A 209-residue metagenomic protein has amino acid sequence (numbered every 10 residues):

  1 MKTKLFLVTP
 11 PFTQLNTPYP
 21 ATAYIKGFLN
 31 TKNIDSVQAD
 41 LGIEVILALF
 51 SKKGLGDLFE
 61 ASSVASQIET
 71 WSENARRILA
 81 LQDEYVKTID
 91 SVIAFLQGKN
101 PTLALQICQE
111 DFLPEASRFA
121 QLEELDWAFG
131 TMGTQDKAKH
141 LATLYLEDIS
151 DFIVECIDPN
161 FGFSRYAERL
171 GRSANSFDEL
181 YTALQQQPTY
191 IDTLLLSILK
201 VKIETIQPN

Functional and structural regions predicted by a protein language model:
M1-N209: A short, structured N-terminal alpha-helical element that caps or precedes a catalytic domain
